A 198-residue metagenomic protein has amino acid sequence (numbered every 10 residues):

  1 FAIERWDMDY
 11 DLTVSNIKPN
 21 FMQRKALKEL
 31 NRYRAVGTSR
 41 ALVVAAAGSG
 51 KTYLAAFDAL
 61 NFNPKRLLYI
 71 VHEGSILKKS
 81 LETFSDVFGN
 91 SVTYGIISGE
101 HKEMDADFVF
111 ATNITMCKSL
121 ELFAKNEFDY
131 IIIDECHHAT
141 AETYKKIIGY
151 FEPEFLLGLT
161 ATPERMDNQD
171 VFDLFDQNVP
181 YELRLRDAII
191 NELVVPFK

Functional and structural regions predicted by a protein language model:
F1-A46, Y53-K65, E82, D86 (+1 more regions): ATP-dependent helicase/translocase motor core
K28, A35-T38, F62-N63, E82-V92 (+4 more regions): ASCE P-loop NTPase motor core, strongest for the SF2 helicase catalytic module
A47-S49, T112, T160: Conserved phosphate-coupling serine/threonine residues in phosphotransfer and NTP-handling enzymes
K65, D107, D129, E154 (+1 more regions): Conserved acidic residues
L67, S75-E100: Conserved helix-turn-beta segment of the N-terminal RecA-like "Helicase ATP-binding" lobe in SF1/SF2 helicases
G99-Y130, A141-K146: Conserved helix/coil segment N-terminal to the catalytic DExD/H
I131-H137: Conserved Walker B
H137-F197: Post-DEXD/H (motif II) to motif III coupling segment of the RecA-like Helicase ATP-binding lobe
